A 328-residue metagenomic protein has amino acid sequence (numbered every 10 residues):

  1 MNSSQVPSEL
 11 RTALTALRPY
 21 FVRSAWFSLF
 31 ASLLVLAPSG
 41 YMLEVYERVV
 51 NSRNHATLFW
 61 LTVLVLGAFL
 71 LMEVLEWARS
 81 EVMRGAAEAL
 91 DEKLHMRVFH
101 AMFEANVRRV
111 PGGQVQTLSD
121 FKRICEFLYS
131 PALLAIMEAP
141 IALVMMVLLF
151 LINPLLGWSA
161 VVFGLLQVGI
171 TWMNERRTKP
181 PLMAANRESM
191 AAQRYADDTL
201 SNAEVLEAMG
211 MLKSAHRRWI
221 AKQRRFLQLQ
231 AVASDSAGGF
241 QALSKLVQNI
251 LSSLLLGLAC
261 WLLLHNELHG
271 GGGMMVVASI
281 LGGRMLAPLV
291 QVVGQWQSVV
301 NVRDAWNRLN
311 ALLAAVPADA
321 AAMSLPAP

Functional and structural regions predicted by a protein language model:
M1-A37, N51, H55-W60, R79 (+9 more regions): Membrane-integrated ABC transporters
L14-R18, V107-R108, D120-L128, A132 (+5 more regions): An intracellular "coupling" helix at the cytosolic face of ABC transporter transmembrane type-1 domains
F21-A78, F150-L155, G257, H265-L268 (+1 more regions): Transmembrane helix-loop-helix hairpins at lipid-water interfaces of multipass membrane proteins, especially the type-1
S28, V65-A68, L134-A184, G257-G270 (+1 more regions): Transmembrane helices of ABC transporter permease
P38, M42-L43, F69-V107, Y129 (+2 more regions): Juxtamembrane helix-loop junctions of ABC transporter transmembrane domains
M42, F103-V144: Juxtamembrane loop-to-helix connectors within ABC transporter transmembrane domains
L64-E76, F163-L166, Q241-S244, Q248 (+1 more regions): Hydrophobic alpha-helical segments in the permease module
R84, M211, D235, R284-L312: Cytosolic ends of transmembrane helices, especially the final helix of ABC transmembrane type-1 domains
